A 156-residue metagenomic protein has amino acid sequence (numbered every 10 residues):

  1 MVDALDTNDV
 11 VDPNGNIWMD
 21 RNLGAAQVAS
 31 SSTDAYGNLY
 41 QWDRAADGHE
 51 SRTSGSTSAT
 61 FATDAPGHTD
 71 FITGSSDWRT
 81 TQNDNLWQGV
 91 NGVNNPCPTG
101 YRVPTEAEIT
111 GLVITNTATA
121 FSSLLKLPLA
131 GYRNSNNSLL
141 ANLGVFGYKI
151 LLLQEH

Functional and structural regions predicted by a protein language model:
M1-H156: Conserved positions within compact, well-structured domain cores
